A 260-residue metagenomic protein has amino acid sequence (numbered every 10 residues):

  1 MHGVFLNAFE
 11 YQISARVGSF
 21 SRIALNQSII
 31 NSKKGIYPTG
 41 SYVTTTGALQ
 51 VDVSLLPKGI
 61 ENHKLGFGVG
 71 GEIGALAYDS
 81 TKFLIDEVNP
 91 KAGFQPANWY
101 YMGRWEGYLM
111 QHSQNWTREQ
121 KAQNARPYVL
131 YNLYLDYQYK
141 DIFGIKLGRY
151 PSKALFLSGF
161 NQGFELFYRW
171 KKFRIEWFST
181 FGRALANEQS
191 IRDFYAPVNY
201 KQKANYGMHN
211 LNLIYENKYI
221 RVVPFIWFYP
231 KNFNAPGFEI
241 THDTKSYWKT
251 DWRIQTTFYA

Functional and structural regions predicted by a protein language model:
M1-I145, Y168: Beta-barrel outer-membrane channel/assembly domains of diderm bacteria
L25, I29, I142-F143, L155 (+1 more regions): Signature for the C-terminal beta-barrel architecture of outer-membrane proteins
K34-G40, L109-R126, Y150-L155, F194-A204 (+1 more regions): Outer-membrane beta-barrel domain signature
